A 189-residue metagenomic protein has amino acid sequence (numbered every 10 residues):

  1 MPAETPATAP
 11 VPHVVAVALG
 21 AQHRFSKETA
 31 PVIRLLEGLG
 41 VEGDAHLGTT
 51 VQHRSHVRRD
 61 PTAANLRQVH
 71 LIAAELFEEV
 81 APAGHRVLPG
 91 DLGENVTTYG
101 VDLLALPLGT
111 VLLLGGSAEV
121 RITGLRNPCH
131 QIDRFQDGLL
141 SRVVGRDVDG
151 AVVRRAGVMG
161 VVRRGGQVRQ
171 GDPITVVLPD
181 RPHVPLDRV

Functional and structural regions predicted by a protein language model:
M1-V189: Metal-cofactor-dependent catalytic cores
